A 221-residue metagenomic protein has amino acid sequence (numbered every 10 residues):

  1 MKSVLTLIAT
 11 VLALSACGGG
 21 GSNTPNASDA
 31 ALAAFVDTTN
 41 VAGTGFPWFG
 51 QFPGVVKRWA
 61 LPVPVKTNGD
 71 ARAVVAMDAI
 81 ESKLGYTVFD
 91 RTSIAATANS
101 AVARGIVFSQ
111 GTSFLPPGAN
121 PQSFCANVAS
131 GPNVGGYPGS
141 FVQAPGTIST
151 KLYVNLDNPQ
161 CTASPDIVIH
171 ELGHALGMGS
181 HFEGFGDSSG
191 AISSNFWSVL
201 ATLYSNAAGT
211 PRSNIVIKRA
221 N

Functional and structural regions predicted by a protein language model:
M1-T10: Sec-dependent signal peptide recognition, specifically the positively charged N-region followed immediately by
T6, T24-S28, I192: Non-membrane alpha-helical secondary structure
I8, W59, G146-I148: A short, polar/charged loop/turn motif at coil->beta-strand junctions and beta-hairpin connectors
A13-A16: C-terminal motif of bacterial Sec signal peptides marking the signal peptidase cleavage site
G18-N68, V75-S82, P132-A144, N206-N221: Disordered inhibitory propeptide/activation segment of secreted metzincin zinc metalloprotease zymogens, centered on
V74-M178: Metzincin-family zinc-dependent endopeptidase catalytic domain
K151-N221: The catalytic-center signature of Zn2+-dependent metalloproteases
